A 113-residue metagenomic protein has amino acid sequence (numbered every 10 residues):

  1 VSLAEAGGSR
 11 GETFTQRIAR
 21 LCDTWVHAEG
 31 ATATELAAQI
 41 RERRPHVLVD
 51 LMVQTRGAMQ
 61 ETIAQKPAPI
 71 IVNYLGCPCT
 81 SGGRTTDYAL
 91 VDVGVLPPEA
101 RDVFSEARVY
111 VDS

Functional and structural regions predicted by a protein language model:
V1-T86, V93-R101: Conserved nucleotide-cofactor-binding alpha/beta core module
R101-S113: A charged, well-structured terminal subsegment
